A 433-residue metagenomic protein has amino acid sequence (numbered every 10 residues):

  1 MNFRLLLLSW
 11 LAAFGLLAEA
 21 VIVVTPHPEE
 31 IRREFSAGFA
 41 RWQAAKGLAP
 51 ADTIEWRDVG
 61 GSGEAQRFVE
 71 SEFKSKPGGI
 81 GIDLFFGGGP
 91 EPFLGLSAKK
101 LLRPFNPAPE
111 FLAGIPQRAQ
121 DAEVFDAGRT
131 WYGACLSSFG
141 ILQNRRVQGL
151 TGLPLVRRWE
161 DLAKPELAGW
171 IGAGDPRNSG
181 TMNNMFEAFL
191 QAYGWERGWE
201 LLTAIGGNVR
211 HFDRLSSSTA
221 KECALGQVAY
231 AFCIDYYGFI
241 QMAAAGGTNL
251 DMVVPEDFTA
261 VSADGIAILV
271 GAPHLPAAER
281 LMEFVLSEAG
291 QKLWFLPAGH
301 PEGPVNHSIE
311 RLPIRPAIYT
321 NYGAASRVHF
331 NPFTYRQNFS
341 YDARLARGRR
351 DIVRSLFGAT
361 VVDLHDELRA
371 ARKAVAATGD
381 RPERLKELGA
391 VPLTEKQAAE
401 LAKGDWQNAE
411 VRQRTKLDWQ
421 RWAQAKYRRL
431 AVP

Functional and structural regions predicted by a protein language model:
E19-G95, A220: Early extracytoplasmic/lumenal segment of secretory-pathway proteins
K74-F85, R103-R145, E160, D257: A structural signal for short loop-to-beta-strand junctions that line the ligand-binding cleft of periplasmic/secreted
L96-F105, A127, Q241-P255: Ligand-binding "clamshell"
G114-I115, S137, L201-G206, D213 (+2 more regions): Periplasmic-binding protein-like
L142-V147, V261-L275, L293-W294: A bilobed periplasmic-binding-protein/Venus flytrap-type ligand-binding module shared by bacterial periplasmic
A188-M252, K292-L293: Ligand-binding pocket segment of bilobal, Venus flytrap-like solute-binding proteins
H274-A278, M282-N338: Mature extracytoplasmic/periplasmic domains
H365-P433: C-terminal non-catalytic accessory extensions
